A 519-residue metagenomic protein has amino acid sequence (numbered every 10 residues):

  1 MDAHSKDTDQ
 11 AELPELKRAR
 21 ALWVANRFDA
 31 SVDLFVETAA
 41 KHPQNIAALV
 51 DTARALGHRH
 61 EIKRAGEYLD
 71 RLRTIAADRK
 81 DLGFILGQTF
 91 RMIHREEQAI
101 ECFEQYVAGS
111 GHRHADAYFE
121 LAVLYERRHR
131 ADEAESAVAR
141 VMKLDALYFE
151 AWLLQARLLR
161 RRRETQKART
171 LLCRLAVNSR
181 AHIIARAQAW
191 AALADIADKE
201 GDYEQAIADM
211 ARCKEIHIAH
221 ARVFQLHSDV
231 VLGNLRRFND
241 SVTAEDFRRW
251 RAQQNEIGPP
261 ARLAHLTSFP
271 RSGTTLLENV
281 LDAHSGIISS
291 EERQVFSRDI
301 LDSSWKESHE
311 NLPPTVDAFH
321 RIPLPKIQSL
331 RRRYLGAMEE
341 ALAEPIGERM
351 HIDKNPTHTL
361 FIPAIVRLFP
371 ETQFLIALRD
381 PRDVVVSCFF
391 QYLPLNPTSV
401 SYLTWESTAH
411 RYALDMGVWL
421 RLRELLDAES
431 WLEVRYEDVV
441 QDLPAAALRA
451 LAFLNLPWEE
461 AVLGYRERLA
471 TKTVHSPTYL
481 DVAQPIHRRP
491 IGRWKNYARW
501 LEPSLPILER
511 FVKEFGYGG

Functional and structural regions predicted by a protein language model:
M1-A341: Alpha-helical solenoid repeat scaffolds of the TPR/TPR-like class and their adjacent stem/linker regions that mediate
A137, Q166-A181, A187-I257, D317-F319 (+4 more regions): PAPS-dependent sulfotransferases, especially Golgi type II membrane carbohydrate sulfotransferases
I184, S285, I346, K354-P356 (+3 more regions): ATP-dependent adenylate-handling active sites, centered on carboxylate activation for C-N bond formation
L266-S268, N279, E291, M350-N355 (+4 more regions): Short beta-strand segments
Q294-V295, P381-V384, V439-V440: Conserved nucleotide-binding/hydrolysis micro-motifs of P-loop NTPases
R333-P363: Glycine-rich phosphate-binding loop used to anchor ATP phosphates in small-molecule kinases, encompassing both
I362-I365, D438: Short gly/Ser/Thr-rich phosphate-binding loop of adenylate-forming enzymes
I365, F369-F389: Conserved phosphate-donor/acceptor-positioning beta-strand/loop module used by diverse small-molecule
